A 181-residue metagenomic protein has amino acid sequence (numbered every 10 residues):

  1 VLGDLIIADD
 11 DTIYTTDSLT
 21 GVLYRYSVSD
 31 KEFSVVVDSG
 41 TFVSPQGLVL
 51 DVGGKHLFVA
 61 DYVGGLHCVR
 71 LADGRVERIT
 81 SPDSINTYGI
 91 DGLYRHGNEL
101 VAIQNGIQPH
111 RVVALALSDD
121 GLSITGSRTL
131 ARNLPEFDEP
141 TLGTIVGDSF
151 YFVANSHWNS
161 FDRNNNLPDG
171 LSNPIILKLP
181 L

Functional and structural regions predicted by a protein language model:
V1-F33: Hydrophobic alpha-helical segments and helix pairs
V1-Y14, G40-H56, A60-G64, S84-Q104 (+1 more regions): Beta-rich, blade/repeat-based domains predominating in secreted/periplasmic proteins but also intracellular
S18-T20, V28, D61-V63, N105-I107 (+2 more regions): Short loop/turn segments immediately following the C-termini of beta-strands
S27-K31, R70-R75, A116-G121, P180-L181: Short loop/turn segments that connect beta-strands within beta-propeller blades
E32-S39, R75-D83, T125-N133: A short beta-strand motif characteristic of beta-propeller blades
P82, I90-R128: Active-site/pore-lining binding-face segments in mid-to-C-terminal subdomains
A114-D119, N166-L181: Beta-propeller blade signature
